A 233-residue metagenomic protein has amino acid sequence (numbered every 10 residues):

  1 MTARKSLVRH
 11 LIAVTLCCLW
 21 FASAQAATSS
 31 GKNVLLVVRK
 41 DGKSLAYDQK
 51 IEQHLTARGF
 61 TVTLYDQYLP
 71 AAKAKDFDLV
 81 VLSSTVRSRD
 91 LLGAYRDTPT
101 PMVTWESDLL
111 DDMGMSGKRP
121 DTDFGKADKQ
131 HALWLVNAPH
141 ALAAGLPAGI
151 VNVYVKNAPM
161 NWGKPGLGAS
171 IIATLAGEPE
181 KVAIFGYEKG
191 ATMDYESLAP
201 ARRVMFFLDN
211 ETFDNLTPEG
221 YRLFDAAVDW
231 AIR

Functional and structural regions predicted by a protein language model:
T2-I12: Bacterial N-terminal signal peptides that target proteins for export
L11-A22: Bacterial N-terminal signal peptides
A27-N33, E180, G186-R233: Extracellular ligand-binding/catalytic regions of CAZymes and related secreted enzymes and adhesion modules
T28-S30, K73-K75, A94-T98, K126-A127 (+2 more regions): Extracellular/periplasmic catalytic domains that process cell-envelope and extracellular macromolecules
K32-L110: Helical hinge/lid and interdomain linker segments adjacent to catalytic or ligand-binding clefts that mediate domain
V81, P101-V103, I171-I172, V204-F206: Hydrophobic/aromatic beta-strand patches that form the interior of the parallel beta-sheet core in alpha/beta enzyme
V103-E180: An acidic, glycine-rich "communication" segment
